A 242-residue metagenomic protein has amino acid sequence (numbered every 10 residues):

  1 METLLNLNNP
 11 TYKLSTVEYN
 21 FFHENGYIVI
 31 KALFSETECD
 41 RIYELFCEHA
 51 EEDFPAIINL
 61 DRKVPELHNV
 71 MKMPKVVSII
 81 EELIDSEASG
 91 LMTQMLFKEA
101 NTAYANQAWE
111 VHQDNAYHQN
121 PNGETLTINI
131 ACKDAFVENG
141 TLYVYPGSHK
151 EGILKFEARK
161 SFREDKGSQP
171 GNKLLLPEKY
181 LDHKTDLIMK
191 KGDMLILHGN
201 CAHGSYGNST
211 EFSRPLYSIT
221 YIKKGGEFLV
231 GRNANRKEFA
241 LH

Functional and structural regions predicted by a protein language model:
M1-N120, R232, R236-H242: Non-heme Fe(II)-dependent double-stranded beta-helix
E2-N8, Y12, E44, E52 (+2 more regions): Non-heme Fe(II)/2-oxoglutarate
S35-E36, P65, L96-K98, A135 (+3 more regions): Short, solvent-exposed loop/turn segments at secondary-structure junctions
S86, N115, I130-T141, H149: Active-site region of the double-stranded beta-helix
T93-M95, I128-I130, Y217-Y221: A structural signal for short, well-ordered beta-strand segments
Q107-Q113, S168-H183, S213, R232-K237: Short, surface-exposed loop/helix-turn segments at secondary-structure junctions that function as lids/hinges flanking
G123-T127, N139, K184-D186, R214-L216: Extracellular structured ligand-interaction cores
E138-A202, G226, A240: Double-stranded beta-helix
